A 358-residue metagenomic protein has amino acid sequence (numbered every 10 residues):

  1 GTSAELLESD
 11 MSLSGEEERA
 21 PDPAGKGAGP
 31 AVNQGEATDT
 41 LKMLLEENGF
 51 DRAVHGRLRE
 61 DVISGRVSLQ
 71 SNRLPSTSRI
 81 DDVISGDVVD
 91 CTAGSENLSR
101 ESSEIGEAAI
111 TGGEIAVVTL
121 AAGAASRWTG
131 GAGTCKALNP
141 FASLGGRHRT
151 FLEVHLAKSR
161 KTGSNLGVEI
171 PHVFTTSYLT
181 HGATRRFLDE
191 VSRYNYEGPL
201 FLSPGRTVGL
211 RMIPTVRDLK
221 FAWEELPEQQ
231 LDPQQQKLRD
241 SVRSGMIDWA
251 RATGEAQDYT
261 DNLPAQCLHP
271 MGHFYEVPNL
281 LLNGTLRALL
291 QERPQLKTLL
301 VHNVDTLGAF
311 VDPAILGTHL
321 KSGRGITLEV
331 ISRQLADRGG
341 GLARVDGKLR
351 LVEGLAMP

Functional and structural regions predicted by a protein language model:
G1-R100, A109: Low-complexity, highly charged intrinsically disordered N-terminal segments that act as targeting/localization
C91-T119, G133-P358: Domain-scale recognition of functional cores that engage charged ligands
A121-R127: Conserved phosphate/anionic-ligand binding catalytic regions in large, soluble enzymes, centered on
